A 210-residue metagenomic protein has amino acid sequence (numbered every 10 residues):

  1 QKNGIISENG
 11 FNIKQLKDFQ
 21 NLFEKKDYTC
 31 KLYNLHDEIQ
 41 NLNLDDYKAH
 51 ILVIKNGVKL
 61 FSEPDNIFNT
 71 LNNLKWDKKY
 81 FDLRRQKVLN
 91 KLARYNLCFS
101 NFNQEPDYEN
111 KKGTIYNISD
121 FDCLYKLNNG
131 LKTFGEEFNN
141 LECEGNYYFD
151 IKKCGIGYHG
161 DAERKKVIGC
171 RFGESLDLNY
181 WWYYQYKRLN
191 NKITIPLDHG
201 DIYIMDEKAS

Functional and structural regions predicted by a protein language model:
Q1-S210: Non-heme Fe(II) oxygenase metal-center motifs and adjacent flexible, charged/small-residue loops
